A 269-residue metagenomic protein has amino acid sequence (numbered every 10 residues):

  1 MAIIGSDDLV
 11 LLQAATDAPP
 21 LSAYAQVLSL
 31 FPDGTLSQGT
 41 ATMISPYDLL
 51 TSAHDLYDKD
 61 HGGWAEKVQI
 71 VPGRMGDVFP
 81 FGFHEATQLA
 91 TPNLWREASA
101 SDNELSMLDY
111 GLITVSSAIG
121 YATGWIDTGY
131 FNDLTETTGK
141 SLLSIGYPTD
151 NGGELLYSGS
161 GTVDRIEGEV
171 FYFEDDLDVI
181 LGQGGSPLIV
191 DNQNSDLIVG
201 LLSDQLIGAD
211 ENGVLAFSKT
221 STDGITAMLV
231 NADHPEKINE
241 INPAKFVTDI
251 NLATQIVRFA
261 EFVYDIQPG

Functional and structural regions predicted by a protein language model:
M1-I44, A232, K237-E240, T248-P268: Protease-domain processing segments flanking chymotrypsin-fold serine proteases, especially trypsin-like
A2-S22, L28-D33, Y57, G62-Y121: Conserved catalytic-core segment of clan PA serine endopeptidases
P20-Y24, Q38, I44-P46, A65-K67 (+3 more regions): Extracytoplasmic
Y47, T51: Cytochrome P450 catalytic-core helices
D55-Y57, G73-V78, S116-G120, Y147-D150 (+2 more regions): Acidic glycine-/aspartate-rich tracts in secreted/extracellular proteins
L56, T87-R96, T149, L177-G182 (+1 more regions): Short, solvent-exposed aromatic-acidic interface loops
S106-Q183, E211-N231: Chymotrypsin/trypsin-fold serine protease catalytic domain
D178-S203: Catalytic nucleophile loop of clan PA
